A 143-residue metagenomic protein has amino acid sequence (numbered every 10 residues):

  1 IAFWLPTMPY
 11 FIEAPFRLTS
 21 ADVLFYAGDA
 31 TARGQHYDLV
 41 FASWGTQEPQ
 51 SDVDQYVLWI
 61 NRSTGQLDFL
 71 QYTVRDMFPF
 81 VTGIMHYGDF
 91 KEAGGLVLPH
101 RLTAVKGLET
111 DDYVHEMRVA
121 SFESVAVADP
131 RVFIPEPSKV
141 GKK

Functional and structural regions predicted by a protein language model:
I1-F11: Acidic/charged, solvent-exposed loop-and-adjacent secondary-structure segments enriched in E/D, K/R, S/T, and G/P
E13-G28, D52, P79-I84: A short, amphipathic edge element
R33-P135: Gly/Pro-enriched, hydrophobic low-complexity segments that function as extracytoplasmic propeptides/linkers
S138-K143: Short, cationic low-complexity segments
